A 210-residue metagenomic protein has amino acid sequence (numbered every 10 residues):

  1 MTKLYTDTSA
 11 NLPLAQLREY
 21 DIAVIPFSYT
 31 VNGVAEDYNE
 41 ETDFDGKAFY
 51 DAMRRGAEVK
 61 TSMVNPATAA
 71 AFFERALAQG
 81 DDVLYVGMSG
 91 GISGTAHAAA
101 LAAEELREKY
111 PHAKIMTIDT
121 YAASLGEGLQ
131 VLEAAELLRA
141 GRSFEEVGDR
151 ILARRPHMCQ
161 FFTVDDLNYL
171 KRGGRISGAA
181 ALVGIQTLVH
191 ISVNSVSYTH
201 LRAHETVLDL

Functional and structural regions predicted by a protein language model:
M1, Y20, Q79-V83, Y110-K114 (+2 more regions): Short coil/turn connectors at secondary-structure junctions
K3-T68: N-terminal glycine-rich anion-binding loop in soluble enzyme alpha/beta folds
L4-T6, S62, Y85, M116-D119 (+3 more regions): General beta-strand structural signal in soluble alpha/beta enzymes
R54-L101, G148: Glycine-rich phosphate- or other oxyanion-binding loops that anchor nucleotides, phosphorylated ligands
Q79, M88, S93-Q160: Active-site histidine-anchored catalytic micro-motif
L138-S195: Internal, active-site/partner-interface "lid" segment
H200-A203, V207-L210: Single conserved hydrophobic/aromatic residue that forms the stacking wall/gate of nucleotide- or nucleobase-binding
